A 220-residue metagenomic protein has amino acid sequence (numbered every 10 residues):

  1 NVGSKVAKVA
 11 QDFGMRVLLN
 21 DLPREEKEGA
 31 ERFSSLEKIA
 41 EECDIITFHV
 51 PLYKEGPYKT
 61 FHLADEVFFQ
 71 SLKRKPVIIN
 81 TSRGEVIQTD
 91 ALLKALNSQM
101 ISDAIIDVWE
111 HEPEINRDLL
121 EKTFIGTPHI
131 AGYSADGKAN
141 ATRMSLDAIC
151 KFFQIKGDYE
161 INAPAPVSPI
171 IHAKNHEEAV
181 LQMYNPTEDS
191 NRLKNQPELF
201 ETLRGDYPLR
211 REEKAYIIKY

Functional and structural regions predicted by a protein language model:
V2: Hydrophobic/small residue at the entry helix of a nucleotide-binding pocket
K5-V6, Q88: Residues at the N-terminus of the alpha-helix immediately C-terminal to the conserved SAM/SAH-binding loop
V6, A10, L72: Aromatic pocket-lining residues of Rossmann-like dinucleotide-binding sites
K8, E41, A139-R143: A broad detector of short, well-ordered amphipathic alpha-helices that serve as recognition/interaction surfaces
Q11-G29: NAD(P)-binding Rossmann-fold cofactor-contacting core
R24-R117: Rossmann-like adenosine-cofactor binding region
K75-Y220: Rossmann-like dinucleotide-binding domain for NAD(H)/NADP(H)
